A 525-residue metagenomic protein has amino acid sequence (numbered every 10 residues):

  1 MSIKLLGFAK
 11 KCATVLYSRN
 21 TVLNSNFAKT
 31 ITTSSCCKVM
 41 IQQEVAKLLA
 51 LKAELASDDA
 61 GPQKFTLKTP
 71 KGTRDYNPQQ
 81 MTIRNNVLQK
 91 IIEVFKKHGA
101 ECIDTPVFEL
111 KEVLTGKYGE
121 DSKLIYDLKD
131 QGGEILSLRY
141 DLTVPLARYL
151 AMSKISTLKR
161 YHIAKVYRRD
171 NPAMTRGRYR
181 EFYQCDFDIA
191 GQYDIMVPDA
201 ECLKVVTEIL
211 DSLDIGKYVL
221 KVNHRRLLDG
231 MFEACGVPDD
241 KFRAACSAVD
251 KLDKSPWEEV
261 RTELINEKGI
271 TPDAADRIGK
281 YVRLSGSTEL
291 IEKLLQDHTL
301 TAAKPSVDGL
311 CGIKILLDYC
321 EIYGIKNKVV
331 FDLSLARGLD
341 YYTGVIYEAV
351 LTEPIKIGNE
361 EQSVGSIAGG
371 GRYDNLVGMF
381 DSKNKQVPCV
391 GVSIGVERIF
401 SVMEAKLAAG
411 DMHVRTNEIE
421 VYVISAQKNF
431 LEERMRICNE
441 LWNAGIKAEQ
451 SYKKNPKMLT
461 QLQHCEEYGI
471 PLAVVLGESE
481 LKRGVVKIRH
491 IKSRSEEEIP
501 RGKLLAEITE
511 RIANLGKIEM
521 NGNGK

Functional and structural regions predicted by a protein language model:
S2-F8, C12, Y17-R19, C36-T207 (+5 more regions): Class II aminoacyl-tRNA synthetase-like tRNA-binding/catalytic domains
V15-R19, T33-C37, L51-E54, K251-S255 (+3 more regions): Surface-exposed polar/charged interaction patches
Q80-G99, E109-E112, L142-K154, L158 (+4 more regions): Positively charged, Gly/Ser-enriched RNA/tRNA-binding surfaces
N223: Acidic/histidine-rich, metal-coordinating catalytic segments
